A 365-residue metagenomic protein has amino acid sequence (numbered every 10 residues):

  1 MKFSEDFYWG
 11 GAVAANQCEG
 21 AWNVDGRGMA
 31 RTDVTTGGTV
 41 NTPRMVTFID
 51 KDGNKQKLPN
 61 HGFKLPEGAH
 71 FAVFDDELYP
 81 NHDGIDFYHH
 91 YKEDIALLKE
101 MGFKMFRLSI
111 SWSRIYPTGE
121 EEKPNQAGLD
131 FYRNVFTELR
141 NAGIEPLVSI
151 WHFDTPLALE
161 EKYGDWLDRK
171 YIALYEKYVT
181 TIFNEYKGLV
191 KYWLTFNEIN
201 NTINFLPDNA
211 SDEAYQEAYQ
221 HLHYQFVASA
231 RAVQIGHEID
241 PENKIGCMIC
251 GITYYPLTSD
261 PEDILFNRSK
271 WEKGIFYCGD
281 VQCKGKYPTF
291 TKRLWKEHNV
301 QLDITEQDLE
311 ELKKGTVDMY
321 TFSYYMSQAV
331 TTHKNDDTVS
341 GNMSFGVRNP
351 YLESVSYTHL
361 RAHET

Functional and structural regions predicted by a protein language model:
M1-D75, T118-E120, L129-R361: Active-site region of glycoside hydrolase catalytic domains
Y79-Y88: Active-site mouth loops of central-metabolism enzymes
H82-D83, K123-P124, H221: A generic structural signal for short
D86, E93, A127, Y224: Residue-level signal for the nucleotide or nucleotide-sugar donor/cofactor binding architecture
H90-I110: Catalytic domains of carbohydrate-active enzymes, especially glycoside hydrolases
S109-S113, S323-Y325: Short loop/turn segments at strand-loop or loop-helix junctions that form parts of catalytic or ligand-binding pockets
W112-P124: Glycine-rich, proline-tolerant flexible connector loops at the mouths of alpha/beta enzymes
H363-T365: Positively charged, low-complexity/disordered segments
